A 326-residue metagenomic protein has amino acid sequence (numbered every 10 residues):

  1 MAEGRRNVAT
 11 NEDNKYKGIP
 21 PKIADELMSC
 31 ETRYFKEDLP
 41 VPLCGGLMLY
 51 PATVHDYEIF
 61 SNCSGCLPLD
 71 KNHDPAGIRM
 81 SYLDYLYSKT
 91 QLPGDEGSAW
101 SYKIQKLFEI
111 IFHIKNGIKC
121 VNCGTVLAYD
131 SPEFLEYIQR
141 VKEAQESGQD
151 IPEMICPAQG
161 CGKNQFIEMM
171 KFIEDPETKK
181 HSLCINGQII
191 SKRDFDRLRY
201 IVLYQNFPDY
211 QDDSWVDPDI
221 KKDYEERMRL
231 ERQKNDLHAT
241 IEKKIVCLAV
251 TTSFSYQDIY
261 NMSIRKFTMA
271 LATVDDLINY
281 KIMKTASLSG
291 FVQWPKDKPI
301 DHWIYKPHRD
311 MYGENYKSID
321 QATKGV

Functional and structural regions predicted by a protein language model:
M1-I114, C123, I151, G160-C161 (+1 more regions): An amphipathic, hydrophobic-aromatic interaction surface with interspersed Lys/Arg that forms lipid/phosphate-bearing
L92-K119, S131-P132, E168-Q188: Phosphoinositide system proteins, centered on phosphoinositide phosphatases and their trafficking scaffolds
L127-A128, G160-I167: Cys/His-rich microdomains that often coordinate metals
D130-P132, E136-Q139: Pepsin/retropepsin-fold aspartyl endopeptidases
V141-E153: Short linker/helix segments within small regulatory modules
I173-D212: Internal, Lys/Arg-enriched amphipathic helical interaction segments that engage polyanionic partners
N261-V326: Alpha-helical oligomerization segments
